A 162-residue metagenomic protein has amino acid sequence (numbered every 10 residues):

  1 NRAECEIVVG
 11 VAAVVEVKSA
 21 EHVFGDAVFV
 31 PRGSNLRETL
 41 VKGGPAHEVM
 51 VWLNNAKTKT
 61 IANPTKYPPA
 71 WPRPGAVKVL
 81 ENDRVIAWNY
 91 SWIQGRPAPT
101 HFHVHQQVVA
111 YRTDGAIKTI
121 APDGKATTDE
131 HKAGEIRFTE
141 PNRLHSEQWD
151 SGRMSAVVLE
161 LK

Functional and structural regions predicted by a protein language model:
N1, S19-A20, T39-L40, Y90 (+4 more regions): Short histidine-centered beta-strand/loop micro-motifs that create catalytic or ligand/metal-coordination sites
N1-G33, R37-L40, E48-M50: Intrinsically disordered, low-complexity linker/propeptide segments enriched in Ser/Thr/Gly/Pro and acidic residues
R2-S19, H103-D123: Glycine- and acidic-residue-biased ligand/ion/polar-headgroup-sensing regions
V14, G33-N55, D114, E140-K162: Ligand-binding loop in jelly-roll beta-barrel domains
V17-G33, R84, D123-N142: Short acidic-glycine-tyrosine-enriched beta hairpin
R32, E38-R84: Surface-exposed beta-loop interaction hotspot
Y67-F102, Q106-V108: Surface-exposed interaction/gating patches
